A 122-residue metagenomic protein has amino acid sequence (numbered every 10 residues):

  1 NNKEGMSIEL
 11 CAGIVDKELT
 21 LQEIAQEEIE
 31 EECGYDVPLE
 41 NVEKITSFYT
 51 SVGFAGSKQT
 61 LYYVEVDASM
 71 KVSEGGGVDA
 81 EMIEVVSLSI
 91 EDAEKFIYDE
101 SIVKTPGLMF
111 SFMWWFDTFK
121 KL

Functional and structural regions predicted by a protein language model:
N1-E27, E31, T46, S69-V72 (+2 more regions): Conserved Nudix-box catalytic region and its N-terminal flanking loop in Nudix hydrolases and closely related
M6, K17, K44, F54-A55 (+2 more regions): Nudix hydrolase/Nudix homology domain
G13, V64-D67, L88: Generic beta-structure capping elements
G34-V37, I102: Helix N-cap/coil-helix junction residues
D36-I45: A short coil-to-beta-strand element that immediately follows conserved catalytic motifs
S51-K71: Active-site-adjacent beta-strand/loop module that shapes the phosphate/pyrophosphate-binding cleft
